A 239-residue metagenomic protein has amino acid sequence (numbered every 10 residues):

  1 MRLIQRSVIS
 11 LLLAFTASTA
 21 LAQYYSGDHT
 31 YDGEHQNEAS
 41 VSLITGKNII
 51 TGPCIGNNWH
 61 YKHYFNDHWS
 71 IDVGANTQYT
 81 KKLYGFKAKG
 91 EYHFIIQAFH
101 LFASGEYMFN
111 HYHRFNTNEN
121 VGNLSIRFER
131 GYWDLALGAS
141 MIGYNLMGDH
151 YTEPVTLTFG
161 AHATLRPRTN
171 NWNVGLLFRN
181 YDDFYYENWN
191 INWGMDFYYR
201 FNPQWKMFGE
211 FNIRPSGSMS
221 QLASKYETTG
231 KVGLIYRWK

Functional and structural regions predicted by a protein language model:
I9-S10, A20: Cleavable N-terminal signal peptides
A22-Y79, R237-K239: Short glycine/proline- and aromatic-enriched beta-strand/turn motifs that initiate or cap beta-hairpins
H35, T51-N57, K82-F86, N116-G122 (+4 more regions): Residues that define the transmembrane beta-barrel architecture of outer-membrane proteins
N37, F65-V73, I96-A103, G131-L137 (+3 more regions): Repeated loop/turn-to-beta-strand initiation elements of outer-membrane beta-barrel proteins
L43, N57-H63, A88-F94, G122-R130 (+4 more regions): Residues on the lipid-exposed face of transmembrane beta-strands in outer-membrane beta-barrel proteins
L43-I49, A75-K81, F94, G105-H113 (+6 more regions): Transmembrane beta-strands of outer-membrane beta-barrel pores
E187-K239: Predominantly the C-terminal beta-signal and adjacent terminal strand-loop region of outer-membrane beta-barrel
